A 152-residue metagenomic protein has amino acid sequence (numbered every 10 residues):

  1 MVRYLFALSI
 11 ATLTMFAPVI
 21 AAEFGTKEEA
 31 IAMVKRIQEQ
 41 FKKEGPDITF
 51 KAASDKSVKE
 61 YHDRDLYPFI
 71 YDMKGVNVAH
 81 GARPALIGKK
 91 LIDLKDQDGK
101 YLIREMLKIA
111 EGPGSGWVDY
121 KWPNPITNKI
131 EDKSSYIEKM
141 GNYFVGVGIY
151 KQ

Functional and structural regions predicted by a protein language model:
V2-I10, F16-Q152: N-terminal membrane-sensor/transducer module of prokaryotic signaling receptors
